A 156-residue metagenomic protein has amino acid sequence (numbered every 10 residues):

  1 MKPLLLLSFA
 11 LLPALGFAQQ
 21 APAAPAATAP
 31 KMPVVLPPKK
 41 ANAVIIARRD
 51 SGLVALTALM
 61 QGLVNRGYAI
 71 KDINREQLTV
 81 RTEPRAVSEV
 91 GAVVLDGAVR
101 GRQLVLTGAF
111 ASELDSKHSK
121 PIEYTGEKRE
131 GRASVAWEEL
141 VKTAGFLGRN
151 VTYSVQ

Functional and structural regions predicted by a protein language model:
M1-L4, Q19: Positively charged n-region of N-terminal signal peptides that target proteins for export
P3-P13: Sec-dependent N-terminal signal peptides
A14-A18: Sec/Tat signal peptide C-region and signal peptidase I cleavage site
Q20-Q156: Ser/Thr-rich, low-complexity intrinsically disordered terminal regions
